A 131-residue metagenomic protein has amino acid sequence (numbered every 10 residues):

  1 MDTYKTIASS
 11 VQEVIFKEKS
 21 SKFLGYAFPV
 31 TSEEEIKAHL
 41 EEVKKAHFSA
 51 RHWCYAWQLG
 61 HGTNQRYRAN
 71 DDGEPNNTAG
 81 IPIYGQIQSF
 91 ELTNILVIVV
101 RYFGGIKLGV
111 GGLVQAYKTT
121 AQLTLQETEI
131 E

Functional and structural regions predicted by a protein language model:
M1-T78: C-terminal regulatory domains involved in ligand/effector binding and gene-expression control
S9, P29-V30, L59-H61, E74 (+3 more regions): Generic structural "secondary-structure junction" signal
E34-E41, G85, Q115, T119 (+1 more regions): Solvent-exposed alpha-helical segments within well-ordered globular domains of core cellular machineries
A46, F90, T124-T128: Change "in soluble alpha/beta enzymes" to "in soluble alpha/beta proteins
H52, R68-I106: Conserved interaction-surface patches within small, structured recognition/assembly domains
L96-V99, I106-E131: Glycine- and Gly-Pro-enriched alpha-helical subdomains that act as flexible, kink-prone "lid/hinge" or packing modules
